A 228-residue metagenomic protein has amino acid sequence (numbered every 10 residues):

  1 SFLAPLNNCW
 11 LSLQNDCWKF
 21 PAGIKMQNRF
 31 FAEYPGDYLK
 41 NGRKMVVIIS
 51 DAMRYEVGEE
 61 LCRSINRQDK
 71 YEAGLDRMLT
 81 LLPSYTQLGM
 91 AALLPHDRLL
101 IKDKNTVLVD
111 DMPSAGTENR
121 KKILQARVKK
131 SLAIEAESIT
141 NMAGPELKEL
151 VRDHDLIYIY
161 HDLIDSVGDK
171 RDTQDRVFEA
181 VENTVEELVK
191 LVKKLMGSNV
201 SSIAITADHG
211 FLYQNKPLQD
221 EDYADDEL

Functional and structural regions predicted by a protein language model:
S1-L228: Feature captures the catalytic ectodomains and active-site-proximal regions of enzymes that hydrolyze or transfer
